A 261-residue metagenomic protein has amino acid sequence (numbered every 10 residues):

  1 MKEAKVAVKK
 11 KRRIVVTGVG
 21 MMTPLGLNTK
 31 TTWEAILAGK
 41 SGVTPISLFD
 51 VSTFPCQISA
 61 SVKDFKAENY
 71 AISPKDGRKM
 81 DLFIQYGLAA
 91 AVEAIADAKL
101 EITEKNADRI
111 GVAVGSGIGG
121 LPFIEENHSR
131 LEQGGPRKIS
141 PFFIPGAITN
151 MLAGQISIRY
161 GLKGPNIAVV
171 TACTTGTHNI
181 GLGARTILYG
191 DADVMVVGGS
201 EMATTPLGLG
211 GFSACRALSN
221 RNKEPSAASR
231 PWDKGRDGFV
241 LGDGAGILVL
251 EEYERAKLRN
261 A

Functional and structural regions predicted by a protein language model:
K2-K11, L27, A38-I46, G77 (+2 more regions): Acyl-thioester C-C bond-transforming condensing/cleaving domain
K2-Q57, S61-Y70: Generic N-terminal targeting/processing segments that precede catalytic cores or assembly contacts
M21, M80, V169: Generic anion/oxyanion-binding catalytic loop in active/binding sites
N28-T31, A35, F83-A90, T175 (+1 more regions): Generic hydrophobic secondary-structure packing signal
L48-E101, T149-K163: A glycine- and small-residue-enriched flexible loop/hinge segment at structural boundaries
